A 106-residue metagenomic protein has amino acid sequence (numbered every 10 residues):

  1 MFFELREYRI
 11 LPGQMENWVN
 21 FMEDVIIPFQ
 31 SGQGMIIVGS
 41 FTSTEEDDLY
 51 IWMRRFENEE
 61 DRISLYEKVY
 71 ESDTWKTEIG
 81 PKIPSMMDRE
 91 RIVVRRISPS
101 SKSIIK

Functional and structural regions predicted by a protein language model:
M1, E45-D47, M87: Short coil/turn motifs at beta-sheet boundaries
F2-R6, W18, F29-Q30, Y50-R54: Short, structured motif recognition centered on aromatic/hydrophobic residues
E7, S43, D48-D61, I92: Accessory recognition modules or surfaces
Y8-I10, S40, Y70: Short beta-strand segments and strand-loop junctions that repeat across beta-rich extracellular domains
I10-V19: Short, surface-exposed ligand-recognition loops at beta-strand->loop->(often short) alpha-helix junctions that present
N20-V38, R55-R95: An amphipathic, aromatic/His-enriched active-site/gating alpha helix that lines ligand/cofactor pockets
F41-T44, R96-S98: Residues at the C-termini of beta-strands that transition into short coil/loop
D88-E90, I97-K106: Acidic/histidine-enriched, glycine/proline-rich intrinsically disordered or flexible terminal extensions
